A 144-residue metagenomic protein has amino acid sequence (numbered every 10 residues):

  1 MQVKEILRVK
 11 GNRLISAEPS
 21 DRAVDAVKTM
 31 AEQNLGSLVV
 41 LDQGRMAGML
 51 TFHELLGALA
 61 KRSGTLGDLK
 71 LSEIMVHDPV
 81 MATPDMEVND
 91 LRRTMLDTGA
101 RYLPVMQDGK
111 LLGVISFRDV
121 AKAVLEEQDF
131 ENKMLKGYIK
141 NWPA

Functional and structural regions predicted by a protein language model:
M1-N12, T51-L96, F117-A144: Tandem CBS (Bateman) regulatory domains
I6, G11-L38, R45-M46, L50-R62: N-terminal first-folded block
S16-N34, L41, M81-G99, M106: The conserved cystathionine-beta-synthase
V24, G44, E73-I74, G109 (+1 more regions): Residue-level signal for alpha-helical context at structural boundaries
M30-Q33, L38-H53, M95, L103-V120: A glycine-centered beta-loop-beta connector
